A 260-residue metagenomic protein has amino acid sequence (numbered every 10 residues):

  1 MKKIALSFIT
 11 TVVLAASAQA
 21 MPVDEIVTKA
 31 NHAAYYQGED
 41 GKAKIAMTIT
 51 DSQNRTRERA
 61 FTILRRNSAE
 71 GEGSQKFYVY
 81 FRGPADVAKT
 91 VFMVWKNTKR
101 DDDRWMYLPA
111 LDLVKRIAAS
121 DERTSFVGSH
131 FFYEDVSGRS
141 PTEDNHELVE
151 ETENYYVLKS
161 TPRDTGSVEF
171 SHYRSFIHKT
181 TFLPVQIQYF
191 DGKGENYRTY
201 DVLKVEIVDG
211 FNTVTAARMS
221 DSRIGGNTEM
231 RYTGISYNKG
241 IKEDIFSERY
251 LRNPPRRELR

Functional and structural regions predicted by a protein language model:
M1-I4: Positively charged n-region of N-terminal signal peptides that target proteins for export
S7-A15: Bacterial N-terminal signal peptides
A16-A20: Sec/Tat signal peptide C-region and signal peptidase I cleavage site
M21, H32, A46-T48, R55-I63 (+9 more regions): Ribonuclease/tRNase effector modules and their secretory precursors
M21-A110: N-terminal mature ectodomain segment of secretory-pathway/periplasmic proteins
T28, R82, M93, D103-Y107 (+3 more regions): Gly/Pro-enriched, hydrophobic low-complexity segments that function as extracytoplasmic propeptides/linkers
V149-E150: Short, compositionally biased leader-like segments
G240-R260: Gram-negative outer-membrane assembly/targeting C-terminal domains
